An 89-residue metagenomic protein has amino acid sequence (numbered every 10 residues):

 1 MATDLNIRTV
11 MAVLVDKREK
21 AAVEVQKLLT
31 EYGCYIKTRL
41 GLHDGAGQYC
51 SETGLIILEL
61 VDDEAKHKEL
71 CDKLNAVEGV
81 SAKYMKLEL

Functional and structural regions predicted by a protein language model:
M1-L89: Long, contiguous binding/interaction regions
